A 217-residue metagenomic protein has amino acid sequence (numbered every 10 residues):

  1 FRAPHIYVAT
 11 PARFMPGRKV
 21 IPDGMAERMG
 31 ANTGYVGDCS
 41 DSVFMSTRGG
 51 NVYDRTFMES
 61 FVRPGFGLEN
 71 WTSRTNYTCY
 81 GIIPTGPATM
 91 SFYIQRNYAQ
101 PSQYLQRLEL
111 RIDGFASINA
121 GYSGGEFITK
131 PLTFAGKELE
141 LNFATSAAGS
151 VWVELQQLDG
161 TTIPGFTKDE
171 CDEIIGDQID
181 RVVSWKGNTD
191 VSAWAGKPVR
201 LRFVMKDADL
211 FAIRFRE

Functional and structural regions predicted by a protein language model:
F1-E217: Carbohydrate-active catalytic/glycan-binding domains of CAZyme proteins, especially the secreted or lumenal ectodomains
